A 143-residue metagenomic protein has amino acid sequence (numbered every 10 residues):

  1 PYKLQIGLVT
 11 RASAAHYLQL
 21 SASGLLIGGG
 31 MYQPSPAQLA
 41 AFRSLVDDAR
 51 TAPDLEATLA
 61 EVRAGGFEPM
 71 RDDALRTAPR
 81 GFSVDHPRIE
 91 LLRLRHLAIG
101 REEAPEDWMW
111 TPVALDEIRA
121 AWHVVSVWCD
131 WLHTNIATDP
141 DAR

Functional and structural regions predicted by a protein language model:
P1-A49: Aromatic- and glycine-enriched beta-alpha-beta binding-site module
L4-L8, H16, R50-T51, A60-R63 (+1 more regions): Short, surface-exposed, charge-dense and proline/glycine-enriched linear segments
G28-F82: A contiguous pocket-lining binding segment that forms or flanks enzyme active sites
E68-R143: Long, solvent-exposed, polar/charged low-complexity segments
